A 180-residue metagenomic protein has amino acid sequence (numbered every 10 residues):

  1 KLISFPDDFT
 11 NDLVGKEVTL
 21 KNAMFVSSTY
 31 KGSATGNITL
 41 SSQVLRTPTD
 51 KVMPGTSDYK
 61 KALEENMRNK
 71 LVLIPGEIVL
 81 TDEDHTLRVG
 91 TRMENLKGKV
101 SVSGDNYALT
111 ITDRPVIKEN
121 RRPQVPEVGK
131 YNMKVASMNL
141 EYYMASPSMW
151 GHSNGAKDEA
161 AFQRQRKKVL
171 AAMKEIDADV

Functional and structural regions predicted by a protein language model:
K1-A156, A160-A171, E175: Extended non-catalytic accessory segments flanking core domains
D179: Conserved acidic residues
